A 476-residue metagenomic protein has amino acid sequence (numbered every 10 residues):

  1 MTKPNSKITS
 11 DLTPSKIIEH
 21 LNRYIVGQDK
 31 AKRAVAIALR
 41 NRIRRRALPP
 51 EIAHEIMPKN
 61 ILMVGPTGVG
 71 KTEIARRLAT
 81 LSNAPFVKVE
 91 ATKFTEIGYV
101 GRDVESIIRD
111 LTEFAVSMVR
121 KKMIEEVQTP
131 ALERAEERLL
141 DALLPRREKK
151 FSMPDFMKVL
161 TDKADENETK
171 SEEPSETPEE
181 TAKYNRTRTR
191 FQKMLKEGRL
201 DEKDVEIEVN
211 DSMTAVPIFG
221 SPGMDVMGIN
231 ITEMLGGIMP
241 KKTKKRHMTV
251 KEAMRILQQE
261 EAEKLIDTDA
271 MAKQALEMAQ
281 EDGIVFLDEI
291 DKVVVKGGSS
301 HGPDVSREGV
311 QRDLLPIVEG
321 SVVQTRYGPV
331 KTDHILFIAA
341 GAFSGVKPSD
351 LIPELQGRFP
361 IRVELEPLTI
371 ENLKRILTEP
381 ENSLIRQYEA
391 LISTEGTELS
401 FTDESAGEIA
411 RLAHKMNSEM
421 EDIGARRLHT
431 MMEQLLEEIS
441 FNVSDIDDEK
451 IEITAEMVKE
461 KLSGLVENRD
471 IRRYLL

Functional and structural regions predicted by a protein language model:
M1-L476: Non-catalytic accessory segments flanking P-loop/AAA+ NTPase cores
